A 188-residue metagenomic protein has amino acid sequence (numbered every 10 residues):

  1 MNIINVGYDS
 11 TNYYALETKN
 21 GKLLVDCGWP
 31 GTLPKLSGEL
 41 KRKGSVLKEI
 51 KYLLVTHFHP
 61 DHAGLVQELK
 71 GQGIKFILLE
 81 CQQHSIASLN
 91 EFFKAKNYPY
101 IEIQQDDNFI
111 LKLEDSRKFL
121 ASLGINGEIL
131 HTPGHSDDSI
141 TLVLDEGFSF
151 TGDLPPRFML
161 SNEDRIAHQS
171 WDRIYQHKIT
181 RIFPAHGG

Functional and structural regions predicted by a protein language model:
M1-K43, I140-L154: Conserved beta-strand hairpin/beta-sheet module of binuclear metal-dependent hydrolase folds, prominently
L23-V25, L54, F76, F148-F150 (+1 more regions): Residue-level marker for buried hydrophobic side chains located in beta-strands that build the well-ordered beta-sheet
P30-G31, N126-G188: Metallo-beta-lactamase
T32-L33, K41-S116: Active-site HxH/HxHxD metal-binding segment of metal-dependent hydrolases
K43-K48, A121-I125, H177: Glycine-rich phosphate-binding loop signature in dinucleotide/nucleotide-binding domains
L113-E114, L120-G124, L130: A conserved mid-domain beta-alpha-beta active-site/ligand-binding segment of alpha/beta enzyme cores
